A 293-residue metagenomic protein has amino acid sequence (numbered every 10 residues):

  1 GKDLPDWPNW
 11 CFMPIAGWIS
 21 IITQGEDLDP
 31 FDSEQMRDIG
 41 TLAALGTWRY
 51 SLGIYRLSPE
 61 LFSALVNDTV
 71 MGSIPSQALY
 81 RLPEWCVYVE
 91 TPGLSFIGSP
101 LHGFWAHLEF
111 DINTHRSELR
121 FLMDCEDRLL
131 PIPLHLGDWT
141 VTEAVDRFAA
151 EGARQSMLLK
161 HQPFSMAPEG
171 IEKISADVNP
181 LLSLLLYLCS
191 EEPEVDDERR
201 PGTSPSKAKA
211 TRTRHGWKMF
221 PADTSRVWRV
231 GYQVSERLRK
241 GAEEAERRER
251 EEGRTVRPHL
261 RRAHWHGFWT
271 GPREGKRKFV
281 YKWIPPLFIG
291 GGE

Functional and structural regions predicted by a protein language model:
G1-R239: Intrinsically disordered, low-complexity regulatory segments
E198-E293: Arg/Lys-rich, low-complexity, intrinsically disordered basic segments
